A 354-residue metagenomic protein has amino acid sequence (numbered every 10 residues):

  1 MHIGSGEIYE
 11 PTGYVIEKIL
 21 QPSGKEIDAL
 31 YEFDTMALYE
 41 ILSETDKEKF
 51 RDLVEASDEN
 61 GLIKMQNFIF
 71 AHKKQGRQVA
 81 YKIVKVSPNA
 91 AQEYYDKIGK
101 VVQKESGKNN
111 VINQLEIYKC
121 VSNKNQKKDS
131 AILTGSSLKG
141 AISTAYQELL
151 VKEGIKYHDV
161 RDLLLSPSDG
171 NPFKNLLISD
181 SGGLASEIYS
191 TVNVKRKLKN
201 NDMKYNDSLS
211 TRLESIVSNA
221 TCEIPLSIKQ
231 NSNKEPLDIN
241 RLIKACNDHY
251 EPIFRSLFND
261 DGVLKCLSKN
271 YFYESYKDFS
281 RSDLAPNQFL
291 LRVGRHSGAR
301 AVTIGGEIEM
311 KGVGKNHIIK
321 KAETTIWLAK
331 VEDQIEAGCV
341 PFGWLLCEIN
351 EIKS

Functional and structural regions predicted by a protein language model:
M1-L62, Q66, S168-N175, S181-S354: Basic polyanion-binding and macromolecular-assembly surfaces
K64-Q126, S130-T134, A141-S218, K277 (+4 more regions): Extended, compositionally biased
